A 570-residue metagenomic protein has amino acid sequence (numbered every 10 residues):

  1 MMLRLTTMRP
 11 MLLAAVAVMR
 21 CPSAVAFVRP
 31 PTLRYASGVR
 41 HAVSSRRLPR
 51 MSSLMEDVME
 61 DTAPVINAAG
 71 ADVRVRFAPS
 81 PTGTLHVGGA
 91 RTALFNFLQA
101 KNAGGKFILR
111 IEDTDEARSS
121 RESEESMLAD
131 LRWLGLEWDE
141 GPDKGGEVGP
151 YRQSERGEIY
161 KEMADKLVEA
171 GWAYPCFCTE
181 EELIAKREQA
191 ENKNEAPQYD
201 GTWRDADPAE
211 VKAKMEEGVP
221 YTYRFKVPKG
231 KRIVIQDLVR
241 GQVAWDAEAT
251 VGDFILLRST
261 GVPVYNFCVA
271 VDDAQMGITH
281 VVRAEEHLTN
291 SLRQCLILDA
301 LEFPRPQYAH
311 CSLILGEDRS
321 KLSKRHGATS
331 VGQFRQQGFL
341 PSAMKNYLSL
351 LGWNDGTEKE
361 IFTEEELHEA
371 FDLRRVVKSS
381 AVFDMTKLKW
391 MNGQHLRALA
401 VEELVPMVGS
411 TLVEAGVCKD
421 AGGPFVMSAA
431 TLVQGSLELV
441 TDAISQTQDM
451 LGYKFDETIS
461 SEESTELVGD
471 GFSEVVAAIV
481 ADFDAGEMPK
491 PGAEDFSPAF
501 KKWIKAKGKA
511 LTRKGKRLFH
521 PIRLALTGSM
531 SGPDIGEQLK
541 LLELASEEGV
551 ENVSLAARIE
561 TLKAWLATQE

Functional and structural regions predicted by a protein language model:
M1-G38: N-terminal chloroplast transit peptides
A26, R40-E60, A68: N-terminal mitochondrial targeting presequences
L54-N192, T289-F303: N-terminal Rossmann-like or analogous alpha/beta NTP/dinucleotide-binding catalytic cores that position adenine
V75-P81, I108-D113, M276-V281, T329 (+2 more regions): Glycine- and acidic
Y174-H310, G316-L322, S330, D355 (+1 more regions): Active-site cores that bind ATP or allylic diphosphates and position pyrophosphate for catalysis
T289, E302-D456, T527-E570: Catalytic adenosine-cofactor/nucleotide-binding cores of aminoacyl-tRNA synthetases and other
G423-S497: Aromatic-anchored, charged helix-turn/loop surface patch used as a conserved interaction hotspot
I522: Hydrophobic, well-ordered secondary-structure elements that form the walls of internal hydrophobic environments
